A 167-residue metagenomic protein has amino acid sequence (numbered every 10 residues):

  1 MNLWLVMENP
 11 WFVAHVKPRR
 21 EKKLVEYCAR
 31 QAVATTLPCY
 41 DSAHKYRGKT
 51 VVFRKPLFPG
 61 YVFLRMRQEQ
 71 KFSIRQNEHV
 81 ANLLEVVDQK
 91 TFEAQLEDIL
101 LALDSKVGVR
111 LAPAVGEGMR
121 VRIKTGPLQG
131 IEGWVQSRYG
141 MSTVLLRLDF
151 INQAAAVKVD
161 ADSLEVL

Functional and structural regions predicted by a protein language model:
N2-R122, Q136, G140, L145-L167: Acidic-enriched and Gly/Ser
